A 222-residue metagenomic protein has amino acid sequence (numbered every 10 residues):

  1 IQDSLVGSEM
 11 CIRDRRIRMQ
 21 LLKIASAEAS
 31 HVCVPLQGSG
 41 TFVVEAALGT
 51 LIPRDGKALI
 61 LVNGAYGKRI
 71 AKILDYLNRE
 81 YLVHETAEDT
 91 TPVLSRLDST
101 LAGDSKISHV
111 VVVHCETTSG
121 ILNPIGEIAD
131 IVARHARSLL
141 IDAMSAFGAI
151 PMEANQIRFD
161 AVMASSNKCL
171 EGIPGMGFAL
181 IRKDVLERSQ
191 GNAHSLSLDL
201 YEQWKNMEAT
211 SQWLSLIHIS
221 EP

Functional and structural regions predicted by a protein language model:
I1-G7, C11-I12, I217-P222: Single conserved hydrophobic/aromatic residue that forms the stacking wall/gate of nucleotide- or nucleobase-binding
S8-A46, A65, R69-I73: Conserved N-terminal alpha-helix of the aminotransferase class I/II PLP-enzyme fold
Q37, L61-V62, E85, V111-H114 (+2 more regions): Short beta-strand segments
I52-K68: Conserved PLP-anchoring active-site segment centered on the Schiff-base-forming lysine
E80-T86: Short beta-strand elements in bilobed, periplasmic/extracellular small-molecule ligand-binding domains
P92-G148, A161: Active-site phosphate-binding strand-loop segment of PLP-dependent enzymes
N155-N167: Conserved active-site segment immediately N-terminal to the catalytic lysine that forms the internal aldimine
N167-S220: Active-site C-terminal subdomain of aminotransferase-like
